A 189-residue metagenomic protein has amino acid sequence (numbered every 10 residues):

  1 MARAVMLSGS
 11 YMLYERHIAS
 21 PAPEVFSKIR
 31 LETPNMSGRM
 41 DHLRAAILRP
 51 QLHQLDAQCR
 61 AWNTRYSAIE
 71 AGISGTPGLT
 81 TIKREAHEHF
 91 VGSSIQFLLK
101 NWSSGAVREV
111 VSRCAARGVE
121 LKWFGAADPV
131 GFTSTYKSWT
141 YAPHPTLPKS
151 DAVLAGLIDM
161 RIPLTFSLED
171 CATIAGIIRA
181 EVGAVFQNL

Functional and structural regions predicted by a protein language model:
M1-R3, G105, V110: Short amphipathic alpha-helices within nucleic acid-binding modules
M1-S93: Active-site region of PLP-dependent enzymes
A4, L43, W62, I95 (+5 more regions): Generic structural signal for small/hydrophobic residues in well-ordered secondary structure, especially within
M12-E24, A68, V110-I158, Q187-L189: Conserved PLP cofactor-binding pocket of PLP-dependent enzymes
R49, L168-A175, R179: Short, amphipathic alpha-helical "lid/cap" segments that border enzyme active or binding sites
E85, G92-S103, V130-H144, A155-E169: Conserved PLP-binding active-site segment of the aspartate aminotransferase-like
V107-R117, I174-R179: Short amphipathic alpha-helices in soluble, non-transmembrane regions that often serve as interface/regulatory elements
G176-L189: Amphipathic terminal alpha-helices
